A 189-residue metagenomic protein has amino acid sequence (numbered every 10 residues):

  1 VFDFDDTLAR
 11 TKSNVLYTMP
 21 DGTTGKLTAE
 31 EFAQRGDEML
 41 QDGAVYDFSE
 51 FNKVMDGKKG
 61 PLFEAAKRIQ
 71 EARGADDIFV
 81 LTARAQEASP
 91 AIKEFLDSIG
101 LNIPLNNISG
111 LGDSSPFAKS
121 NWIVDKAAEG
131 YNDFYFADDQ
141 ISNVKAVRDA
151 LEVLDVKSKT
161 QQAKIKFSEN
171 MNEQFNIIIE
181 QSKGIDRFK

Functional and structural regions predicted by a protein language model:
V1-D3, F136-A137: Generic enzyme active-site microenvironment
F2-F117: Alpha-helical substrate-recognition element adjacent to the catalytic core
D6, I185-K189: Non-Sec secretion/translocation targeting segments of pathogen effectors
L27-E38, V156-I185: A short, conserved beta-to-alpha structural element at the edge of catalytic cores that scaffolds binding
E71, E94-N102, I123-E129, R148-K157: Short, surface-exposed basic-aromatic patches at helix termini and helix-loop junctions that form
D77, D133, K157-K159: Residues at the starts of beta-strands that form the adenosine-phosphate
K119-V147: Conserved Lys-Pro-Asp/Glu-containing loop-to-beta segment of HAD-superfamily phosphomonoesterases, centered on
